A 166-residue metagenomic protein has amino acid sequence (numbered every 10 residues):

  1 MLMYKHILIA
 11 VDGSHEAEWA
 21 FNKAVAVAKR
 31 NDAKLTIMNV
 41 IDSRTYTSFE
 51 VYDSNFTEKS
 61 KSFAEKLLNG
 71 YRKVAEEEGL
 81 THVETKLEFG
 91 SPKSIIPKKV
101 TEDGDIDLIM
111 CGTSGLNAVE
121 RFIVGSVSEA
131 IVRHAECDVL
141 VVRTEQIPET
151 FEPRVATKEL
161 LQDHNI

Functional and structural regions predicted by a protein language model:
L2, K73-I109, E149-F151, V155-A156 (+1 more regions): Structural beta-alpha unit
L2-V51, E78, I147, K158-I166: Small/aliphatic-rich secondary-structure junction motif
A20, A64-L67, V127: Hydrophobic alpha-helical membrane-association signature
A20, T47-E50, I95-K98, R121-I123 (+1 more regions): Short, well-ordered secondary-structure micro-motifs
A26, E102-T150, E159: Gly/Ser-rich helix-loop-strand patches that form or flank binding pockets for ribonucleotide-derived cofactors
T36-M38, E84-E88, L140: General small-molecule cofactor/ligand-binding pocket signal
S54-K66: A short acidic, glycine-rich active-site loop that binds or catalyzes chemistry on phosphate/adenosine moieties
L68-R72: A conserved short alpha-helical segment within the catalytic HATPase_c
